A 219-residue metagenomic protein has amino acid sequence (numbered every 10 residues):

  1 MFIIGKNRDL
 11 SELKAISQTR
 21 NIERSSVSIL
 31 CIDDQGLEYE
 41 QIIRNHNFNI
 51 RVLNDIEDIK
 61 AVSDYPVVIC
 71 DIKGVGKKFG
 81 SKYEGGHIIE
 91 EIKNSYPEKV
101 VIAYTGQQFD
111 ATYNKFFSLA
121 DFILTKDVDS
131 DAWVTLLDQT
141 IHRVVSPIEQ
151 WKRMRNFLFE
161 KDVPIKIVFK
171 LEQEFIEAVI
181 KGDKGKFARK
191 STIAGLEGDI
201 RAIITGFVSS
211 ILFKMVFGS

Functional and structural regions predicted by a protein language model:
Q18-G36, I42-I43: Conserved acidic segment of CheY-like receiver
L30-D34, L53, V68, I92: Conserved sequence signature across two-component system core domains
D33-E38, D55-E57, G106-D110: Short, polar loop motifs at secondary-structure junctions
I43-D64: A short, well-structured beta->alpha microelement
V62-Y96: Conserved phosphotransfer microenvironments
G80-S81, A103-T135, E149-N156: Alpha4 helix (beta4-alpha4-beta5 surface) of REC/receiver domains from two-component response regulators
H87-N94, E98-Y113: A short, hydrophobic beta-strand element within the central beta-sheet of small alpha/beta folds
Q150-S219: C-terminal output/effector regions of signal-responsive regulators
